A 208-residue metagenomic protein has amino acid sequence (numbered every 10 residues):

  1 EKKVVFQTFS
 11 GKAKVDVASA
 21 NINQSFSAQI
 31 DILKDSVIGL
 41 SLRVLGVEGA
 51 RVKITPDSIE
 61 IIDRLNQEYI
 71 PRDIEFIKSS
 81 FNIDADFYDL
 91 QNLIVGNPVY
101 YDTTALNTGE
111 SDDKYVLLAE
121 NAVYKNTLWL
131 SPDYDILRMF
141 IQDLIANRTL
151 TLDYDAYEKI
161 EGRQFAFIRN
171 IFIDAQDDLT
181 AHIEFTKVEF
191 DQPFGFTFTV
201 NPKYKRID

Functional and structural regions predicted by a protein language model:
E1-Q24, R206-D208: N-terminal leader/targeting segments and the immediate start of mature chains
Q7-A13, Q24-I30, S36-L42, A50-V52 (+3 more regions): One face of beta-strands
D16-A18, L45-V47, K159: Hydrophobic lipid-interacting interfaces of membrane-associated proteins
A20, L42-L45, R64-L65, E120 (+2 more regions): Surface loops and adjacent helix of pleckstrin homology
Q29-I30, G49-R51, T127-W129, A156: Short, surface-exposed charged micro-motifs
V37-Y88: An acidic-aromatic
S80-G109: C-terminal low-complexity, charged extensions that often adopt amphipathic alpha-helices
N107-I207: Gly/Pro-enriched, hydrophobic low-complexity segments that function as extracytoplasmic propeptides/linkers
